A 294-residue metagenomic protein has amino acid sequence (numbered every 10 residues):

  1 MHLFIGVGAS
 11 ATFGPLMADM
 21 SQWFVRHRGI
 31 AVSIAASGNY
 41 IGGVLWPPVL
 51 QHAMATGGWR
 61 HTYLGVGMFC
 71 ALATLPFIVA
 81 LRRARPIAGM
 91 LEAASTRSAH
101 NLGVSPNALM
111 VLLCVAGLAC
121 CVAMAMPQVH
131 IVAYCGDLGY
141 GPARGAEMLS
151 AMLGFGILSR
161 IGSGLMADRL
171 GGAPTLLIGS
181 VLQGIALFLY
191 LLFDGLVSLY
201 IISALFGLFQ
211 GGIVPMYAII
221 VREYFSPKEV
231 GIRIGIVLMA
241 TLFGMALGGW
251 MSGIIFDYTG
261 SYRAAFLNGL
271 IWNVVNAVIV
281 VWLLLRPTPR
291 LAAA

Functional and structural regions predicted by a protein language model:
M1-A11, L118, S198-G211: Hydrophobic core of transmembrane alpha-helices in multi-pass small-molecule transporters, especially MFS/SLC-type
A11-F24, G212-F225: Intracellular juxtamembrane helix-capping segments at the cytosolic ends of symmetry-related transmembrane helices
A35, N39-P86: Helix-loop-helix hairpin linking two adjacent transmembrane segments in secondary transporters
G43, Y224-S261, G269: A late C-terminal transmembrane helix in Major Facilitator Superfamily
L45-G57, C135-G136, M166-A167, M251-G260: Interfacial helix-cap and linker-helix signal at transmembrane-aqueous boundaries of multi-pass secondary transporters
A108-L165: Extracytoplasmic gate region of multi-pass secondary transporters
L182-D194: C-terminal ends and interior cores of transmembrane alpha-helices in multi-pass membrane transporters/permeases
